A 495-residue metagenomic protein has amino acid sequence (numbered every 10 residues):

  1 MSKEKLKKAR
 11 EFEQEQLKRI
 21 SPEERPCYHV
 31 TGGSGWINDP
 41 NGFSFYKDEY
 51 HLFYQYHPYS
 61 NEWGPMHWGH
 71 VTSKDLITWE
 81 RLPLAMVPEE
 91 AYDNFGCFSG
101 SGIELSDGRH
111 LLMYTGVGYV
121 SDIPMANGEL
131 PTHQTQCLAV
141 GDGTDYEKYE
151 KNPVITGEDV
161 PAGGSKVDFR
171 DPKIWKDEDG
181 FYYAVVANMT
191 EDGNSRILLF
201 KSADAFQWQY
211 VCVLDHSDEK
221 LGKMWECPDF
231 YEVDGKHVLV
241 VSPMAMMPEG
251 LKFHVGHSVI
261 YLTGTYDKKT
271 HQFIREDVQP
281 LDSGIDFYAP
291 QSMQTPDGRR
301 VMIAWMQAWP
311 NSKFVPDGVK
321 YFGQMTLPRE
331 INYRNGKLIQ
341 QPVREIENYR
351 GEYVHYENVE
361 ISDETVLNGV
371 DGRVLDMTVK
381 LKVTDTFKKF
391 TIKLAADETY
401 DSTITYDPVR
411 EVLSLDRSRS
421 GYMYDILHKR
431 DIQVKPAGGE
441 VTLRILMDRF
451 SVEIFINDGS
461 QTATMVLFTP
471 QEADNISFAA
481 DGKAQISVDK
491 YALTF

Functional and structural regions predicted by a protein language model:
M1-D171, K176-K220, D234-S283, M306-Y356 (+2 more regions): Beta-rich carbohydrate-recognition and catalytic domains
R10-Q16, T263-F495: Beta-rich accessory regions
N38, W225, F287: Short, well-structured alpha-helical interface segments that form or flank functional binding sites
F169, K223-W225, D234, V259 (+2 more regions): Short gly/pro-enriched beta-turn/loop segments at secondary-structure junctions
